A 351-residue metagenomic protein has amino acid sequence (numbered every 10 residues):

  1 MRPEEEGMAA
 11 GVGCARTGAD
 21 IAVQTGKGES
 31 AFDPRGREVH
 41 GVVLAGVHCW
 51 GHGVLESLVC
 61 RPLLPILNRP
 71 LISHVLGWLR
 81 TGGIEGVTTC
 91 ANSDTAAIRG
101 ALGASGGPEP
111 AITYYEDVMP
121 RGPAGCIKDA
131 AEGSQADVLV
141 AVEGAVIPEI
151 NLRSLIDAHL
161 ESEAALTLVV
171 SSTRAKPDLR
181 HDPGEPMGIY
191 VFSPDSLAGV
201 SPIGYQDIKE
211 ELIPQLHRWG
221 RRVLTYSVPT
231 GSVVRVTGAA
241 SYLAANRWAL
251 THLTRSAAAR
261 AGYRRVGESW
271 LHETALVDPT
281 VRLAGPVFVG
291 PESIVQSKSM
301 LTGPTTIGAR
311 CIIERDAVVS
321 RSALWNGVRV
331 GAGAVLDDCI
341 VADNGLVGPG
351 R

Functional and structural regions predicted by a protein language model:
R2-E4, A10, C14-R99, P110: N-terminal glycine-rich phosphate-binding loop and ensuing alpha1 helix
P3, A10-A19, V23, G46 (+1 more regions): Glycine-rich hexapeptide-repeat left-handed beta-helix
L44, I66, C90, D117 (+3 more regions): Generic beta-sheet signal
L71-V75, G125-D129, L212: Well-ordered alpha-helical segments embedded in enzymatic catalytic cores
T89, A96-L179: Conserved beta-loop-beta/alpha segment of the NTase-like Rossmann-fold superfamily that binds/positions NTPs
V138-V140, I147-P148, R153-L160, T167 (+1 more regions): Catalytic-core segments of class I nucleotidyltransferases/pyrophosphorylases that form NMP-activated intermediates
H217-C311, V318: Extended, small-residue-rich solenoid/repeat segments and analogous flexible loops that form exposed scaffolds
